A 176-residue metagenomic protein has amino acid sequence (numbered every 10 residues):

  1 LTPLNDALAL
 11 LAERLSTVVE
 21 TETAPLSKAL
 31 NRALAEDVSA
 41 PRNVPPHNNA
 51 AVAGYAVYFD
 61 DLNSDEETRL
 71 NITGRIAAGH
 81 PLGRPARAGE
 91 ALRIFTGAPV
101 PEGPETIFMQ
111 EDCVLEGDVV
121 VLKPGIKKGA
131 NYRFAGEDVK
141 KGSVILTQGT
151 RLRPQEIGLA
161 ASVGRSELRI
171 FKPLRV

Functional and structural regions predicted by a protein language model:
L1-D65: Short, low-complexity N-terminal leaders and the immediately following helix N-cap/first helix
A56-V176: Short, glycine/charged-enriched hinge/interface segments at domain edges or termini
